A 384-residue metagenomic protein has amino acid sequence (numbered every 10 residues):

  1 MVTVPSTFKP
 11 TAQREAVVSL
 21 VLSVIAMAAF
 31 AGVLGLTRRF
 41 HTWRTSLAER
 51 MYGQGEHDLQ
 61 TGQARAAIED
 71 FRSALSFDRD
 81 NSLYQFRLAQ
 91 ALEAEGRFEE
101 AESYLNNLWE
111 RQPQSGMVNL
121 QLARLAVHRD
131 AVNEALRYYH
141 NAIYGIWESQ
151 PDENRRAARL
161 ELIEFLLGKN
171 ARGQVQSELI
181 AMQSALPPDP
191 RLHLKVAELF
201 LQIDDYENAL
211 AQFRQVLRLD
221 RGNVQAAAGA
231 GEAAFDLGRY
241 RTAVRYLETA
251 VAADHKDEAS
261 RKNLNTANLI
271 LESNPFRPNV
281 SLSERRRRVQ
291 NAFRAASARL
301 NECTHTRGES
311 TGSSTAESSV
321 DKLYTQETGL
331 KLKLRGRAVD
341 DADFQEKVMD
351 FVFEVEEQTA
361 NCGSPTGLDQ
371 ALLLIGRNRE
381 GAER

Functional and structural regions predicted by a protein language model:
M1-R50, G116, H128, V132-Y138 (+3 more regions): Long, contiguous interaction/recruitment modules in multidomain scaffold/adaptor proteins
R44-D80, R87-Q90, A94, E161-G168: Alpha-helical segment of the N-proximal tetratricopeptide repeat
S73-S76, N106-E110, N141-Y144, I180-S184 (+2 more regions): Conserved structural position within tetratricopeptide repeats
R87, Q121, N154, A158-E161 (+3 more regions): Canonical tetratricopeptide repeat
R97-E99, D130-R137, E164-G173, L237-R245 (+1 more regions): Alpha-helical linker/edge segments of TPR/alpha-solenoid repeat scaffolds and analogous pre-/post-domain helices
